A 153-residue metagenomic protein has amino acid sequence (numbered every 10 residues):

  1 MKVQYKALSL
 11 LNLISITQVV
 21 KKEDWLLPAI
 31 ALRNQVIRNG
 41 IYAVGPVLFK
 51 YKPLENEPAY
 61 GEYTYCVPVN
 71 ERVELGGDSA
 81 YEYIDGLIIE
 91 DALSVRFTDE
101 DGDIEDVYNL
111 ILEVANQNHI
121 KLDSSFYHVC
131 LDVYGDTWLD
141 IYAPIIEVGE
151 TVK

Functional and structural regions predicted by a protein language model:
M1-K153: A solvent-exposed interaction/effector surface
